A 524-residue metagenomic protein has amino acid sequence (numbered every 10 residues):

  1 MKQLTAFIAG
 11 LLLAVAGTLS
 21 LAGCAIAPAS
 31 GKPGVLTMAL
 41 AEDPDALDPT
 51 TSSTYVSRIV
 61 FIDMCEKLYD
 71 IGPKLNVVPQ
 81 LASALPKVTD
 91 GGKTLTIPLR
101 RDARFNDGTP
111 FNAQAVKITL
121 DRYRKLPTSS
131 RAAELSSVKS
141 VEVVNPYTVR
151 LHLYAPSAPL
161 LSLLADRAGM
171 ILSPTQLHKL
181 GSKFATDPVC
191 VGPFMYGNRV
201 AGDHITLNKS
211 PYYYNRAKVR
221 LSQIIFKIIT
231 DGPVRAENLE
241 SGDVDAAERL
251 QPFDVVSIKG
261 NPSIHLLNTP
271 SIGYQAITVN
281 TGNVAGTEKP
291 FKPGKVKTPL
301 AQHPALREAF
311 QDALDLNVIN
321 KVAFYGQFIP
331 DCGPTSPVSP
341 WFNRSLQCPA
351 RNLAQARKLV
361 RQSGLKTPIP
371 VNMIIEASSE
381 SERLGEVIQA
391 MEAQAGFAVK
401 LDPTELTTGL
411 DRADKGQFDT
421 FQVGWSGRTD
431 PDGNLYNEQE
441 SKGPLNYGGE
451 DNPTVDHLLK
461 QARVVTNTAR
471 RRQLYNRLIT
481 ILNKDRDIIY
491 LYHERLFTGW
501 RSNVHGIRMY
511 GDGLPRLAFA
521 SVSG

Functional and structural regions predicted by a protein language model:
M1-V35, S140, T175, G524: Short, low-complexity disordered leader/linker segments with a strong preference for bacterial N-terminal type II
L4, A25-I26, P73, R100-S130 (+4 more regions): Extracytoplasmic/periplasmic ligand-capture domains
A39-D90, D121, D187-V189: N-terminal lobe/hinge region of extracytoplasmic solute-binding protein
T89-G91, N145-Y147, A201: Residue-level recognition of beta-strand termini and adjacent short loop/turns
P98, A132-Q176: Surface-exposed binding/hinge segments that line and control ligand-binding clefts or catalytic entry sites
Y325-L346, F497-S502: Mature extracytoplasmic/periplasmic domains
L491: Active-site-proximal polar cores
T498-G524: Long beta-strand-rich cores associated with HINT superfamily self-processing modules
